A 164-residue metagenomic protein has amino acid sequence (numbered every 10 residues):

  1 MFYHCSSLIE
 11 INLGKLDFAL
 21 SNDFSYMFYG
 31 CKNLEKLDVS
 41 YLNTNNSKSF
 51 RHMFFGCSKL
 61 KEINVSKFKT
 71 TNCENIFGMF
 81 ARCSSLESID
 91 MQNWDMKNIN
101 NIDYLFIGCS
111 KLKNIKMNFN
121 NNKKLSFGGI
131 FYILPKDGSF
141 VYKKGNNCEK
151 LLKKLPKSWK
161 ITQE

Functional and structural regions predicted by a protein language model:
M1, N22-D23, M27, S49 (+2 more regions): Small-residue (G/S/T/A) turn/hinge positions that recur once per unit in extracellular repeat modules
Y3-H4, Y26-G30, H52-G56, G78-R82 (+1 more regions): Short beta-strand elements of solenoid repeat domains
S6-S21, K32-K48, S58-E74, S84-N100 (+3 more regions): Structural signature of tandem-repeat unit edges
G129-F131, N147-I161: Short, aromatic/basic amphipathic alpha-helical patches
